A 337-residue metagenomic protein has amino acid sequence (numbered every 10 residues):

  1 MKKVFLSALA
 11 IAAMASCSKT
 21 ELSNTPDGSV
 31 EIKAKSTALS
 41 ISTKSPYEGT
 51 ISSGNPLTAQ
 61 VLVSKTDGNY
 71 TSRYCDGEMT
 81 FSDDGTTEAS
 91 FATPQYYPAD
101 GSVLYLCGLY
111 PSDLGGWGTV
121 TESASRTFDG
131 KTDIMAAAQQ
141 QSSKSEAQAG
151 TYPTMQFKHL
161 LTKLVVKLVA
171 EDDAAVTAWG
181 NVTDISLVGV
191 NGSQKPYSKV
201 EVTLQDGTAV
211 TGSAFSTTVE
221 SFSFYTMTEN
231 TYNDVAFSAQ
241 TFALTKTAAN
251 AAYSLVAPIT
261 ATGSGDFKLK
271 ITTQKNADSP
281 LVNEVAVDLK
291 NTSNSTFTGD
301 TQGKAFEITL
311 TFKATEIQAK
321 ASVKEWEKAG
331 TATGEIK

Functional and structural regions predicted by a protein language model:
K2-A8, M14-K337: Sec-type signal peptide cleavage vicinity
